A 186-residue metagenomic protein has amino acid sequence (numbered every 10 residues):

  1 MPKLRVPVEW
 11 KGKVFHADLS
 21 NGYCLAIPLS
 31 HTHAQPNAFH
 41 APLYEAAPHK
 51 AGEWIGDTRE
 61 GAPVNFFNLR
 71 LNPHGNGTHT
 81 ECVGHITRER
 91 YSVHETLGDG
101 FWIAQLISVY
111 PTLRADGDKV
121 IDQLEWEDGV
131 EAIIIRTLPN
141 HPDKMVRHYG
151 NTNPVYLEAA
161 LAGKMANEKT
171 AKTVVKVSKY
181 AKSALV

Functional and structural regions predicted by a protein language model:
M1-V186: Active-/binding-site microenvironments in catalytic and ligand-binding cores
